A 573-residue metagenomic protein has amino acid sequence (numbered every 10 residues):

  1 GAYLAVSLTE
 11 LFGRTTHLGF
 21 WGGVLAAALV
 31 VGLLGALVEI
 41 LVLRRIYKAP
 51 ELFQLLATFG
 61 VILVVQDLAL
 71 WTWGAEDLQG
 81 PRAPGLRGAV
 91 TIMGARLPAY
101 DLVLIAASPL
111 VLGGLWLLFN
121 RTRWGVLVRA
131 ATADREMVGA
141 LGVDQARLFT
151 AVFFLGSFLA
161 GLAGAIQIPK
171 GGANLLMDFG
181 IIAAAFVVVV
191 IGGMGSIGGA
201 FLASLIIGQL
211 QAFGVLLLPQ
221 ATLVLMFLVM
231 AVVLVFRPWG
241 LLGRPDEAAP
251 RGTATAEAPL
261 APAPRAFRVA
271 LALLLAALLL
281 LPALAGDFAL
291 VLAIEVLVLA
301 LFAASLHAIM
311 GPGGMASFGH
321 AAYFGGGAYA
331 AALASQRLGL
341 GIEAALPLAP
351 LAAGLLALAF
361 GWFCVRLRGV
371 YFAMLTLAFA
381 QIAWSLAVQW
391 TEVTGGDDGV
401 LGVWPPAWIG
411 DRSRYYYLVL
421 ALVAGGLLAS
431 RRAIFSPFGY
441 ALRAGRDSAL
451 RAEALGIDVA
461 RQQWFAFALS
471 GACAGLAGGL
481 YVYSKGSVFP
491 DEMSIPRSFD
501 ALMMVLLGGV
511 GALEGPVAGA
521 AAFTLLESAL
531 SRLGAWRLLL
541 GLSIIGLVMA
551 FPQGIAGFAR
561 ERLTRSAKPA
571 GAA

Functional and structural regions predicted by a protein language model:
G1-L11, L37-F53, R129, F186-G198 (+7 more regions): Single transmembrane alpha-helix segments in multi-pass membrane proteins
A2-V6, A28-V31, G60-L63, S108 (+18 more regions): Residue-level recognition of pore/gate-forming positions within transmembrane alpha-helices of multi-pass
G13-L29, T150-F236, A321, L346-P347 (+2 more regions): Transmembrane alpha-helical segments in multi-pass inner-membrane proteins
R14-G23, A49-Q54, G85, T91-L102 (+7 more regions): Membrane-interfacial amphipathic/re-entrant helices at transmembrane-helix boundaries
T15-V61, L68, L202-I207, L234-P238 (+2 more regions): Alpha-helical transmembrane segments within multi-pass membrane transporters and channels
L41, T72, E76, A133-A140 (+6 more regions): Cytosolic-side transmembrane-helix boundaries in multi-pass membrane proteins
I46, Q54-R121, L148, A173 (+5 more regions): Transmembrane helix-bundle core of multi-pass membrane transporters and related energy-transducing complexes
R96-A173, I197-L202, A261-P262, R412-F489 (+1 more regions): Helix-loop-helix "hairpin" substructures at the membrane interface of multi-pass membrane proteins
